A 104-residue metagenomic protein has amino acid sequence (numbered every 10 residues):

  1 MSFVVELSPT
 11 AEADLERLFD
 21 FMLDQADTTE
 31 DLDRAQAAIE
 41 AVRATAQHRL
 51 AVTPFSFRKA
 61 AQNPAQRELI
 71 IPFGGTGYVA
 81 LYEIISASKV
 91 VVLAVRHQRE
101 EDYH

Functional and structural regions predicted by a protein language model:
M1-R67: Basic, Lys/Arg-enriched alpha-helical interface segments
I70-H104: Enriched for short, Lys/Arg-rich terminal
